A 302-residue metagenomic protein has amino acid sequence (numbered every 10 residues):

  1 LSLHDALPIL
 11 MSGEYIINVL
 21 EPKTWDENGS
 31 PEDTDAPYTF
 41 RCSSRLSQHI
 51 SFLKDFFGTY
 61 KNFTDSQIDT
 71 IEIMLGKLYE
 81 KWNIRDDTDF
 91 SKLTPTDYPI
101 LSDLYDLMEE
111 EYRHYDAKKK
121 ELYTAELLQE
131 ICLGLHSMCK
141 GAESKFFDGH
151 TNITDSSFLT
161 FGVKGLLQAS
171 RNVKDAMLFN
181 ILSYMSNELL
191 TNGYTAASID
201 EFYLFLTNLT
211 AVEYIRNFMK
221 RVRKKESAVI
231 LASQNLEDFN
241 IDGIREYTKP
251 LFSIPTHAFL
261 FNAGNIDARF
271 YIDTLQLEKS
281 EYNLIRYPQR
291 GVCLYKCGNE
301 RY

Functional and structural regions predicted by a protein language model:
L1, A6-S227, L231, L284 (+2 more regions): P-loop NTPase motor domains
K118, F239-Y302: C-terminal regions of RecA-like/P-loop NTPase motor modules
F205-L206, E237-I241: Short, solvent-exposed loop/turn segments at secondary-structure junctions
A232-L236: Conserved helicase ATPase motor motifs in RecA-like P-loop NTPase domains
